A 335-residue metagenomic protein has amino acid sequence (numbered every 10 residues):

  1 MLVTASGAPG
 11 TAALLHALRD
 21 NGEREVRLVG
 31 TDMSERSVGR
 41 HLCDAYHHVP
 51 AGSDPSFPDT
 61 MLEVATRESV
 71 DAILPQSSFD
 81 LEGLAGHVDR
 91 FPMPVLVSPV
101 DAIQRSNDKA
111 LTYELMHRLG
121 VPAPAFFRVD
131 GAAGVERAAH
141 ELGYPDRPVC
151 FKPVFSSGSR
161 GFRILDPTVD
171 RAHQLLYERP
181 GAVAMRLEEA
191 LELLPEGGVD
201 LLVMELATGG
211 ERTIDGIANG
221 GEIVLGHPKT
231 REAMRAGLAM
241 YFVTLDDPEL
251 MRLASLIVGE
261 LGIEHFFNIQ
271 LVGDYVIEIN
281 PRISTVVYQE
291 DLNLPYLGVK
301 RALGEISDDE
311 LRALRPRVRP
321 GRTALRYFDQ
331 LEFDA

Functional and structural regions predicted by a protein language model:
M1-P99: ATP-binding N-terminal substructure of ATP-dependent carboxylate-amine bond-forming enzymes
M1-T31, S69-A72, Q76, R128 (+3 more regions): Preference for protein termini
R40, S56-T60, Q104-L111, S159 (+2 more regions): Short, charged, surface-exposed secondary-structure boundary motifs
E68, A233-G237, Y241-A335: ATP-dependent carboxylate activation and anion-phosphoryl transfer catalytic cores that bind Mg-ATP to form
I103-L201, G220: Active-site nucleotide/adenylate-binding loops and adjacent lid/helix of ATP-dependent enzymes
L175-G259, G273-Y275: Phosphate-binding site of ATP-dependent enzymes
